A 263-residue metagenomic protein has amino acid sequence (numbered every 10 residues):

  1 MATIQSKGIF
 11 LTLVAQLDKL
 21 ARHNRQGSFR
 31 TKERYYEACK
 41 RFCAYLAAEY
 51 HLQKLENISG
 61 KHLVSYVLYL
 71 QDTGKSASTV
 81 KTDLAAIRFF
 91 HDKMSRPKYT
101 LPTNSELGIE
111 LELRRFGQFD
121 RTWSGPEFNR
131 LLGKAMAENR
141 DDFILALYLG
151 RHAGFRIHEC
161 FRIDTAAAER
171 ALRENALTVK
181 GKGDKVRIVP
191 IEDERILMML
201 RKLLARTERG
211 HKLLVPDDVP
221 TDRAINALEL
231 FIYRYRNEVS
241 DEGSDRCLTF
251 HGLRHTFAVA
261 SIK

Functional and structural regions predicted by a protein language model:
Q16-E33, E37-Q118: N-terminal core-binding DNA-recognition domain of tyrosine recombinases/integrases
G60, G133, R162: Phosphate-coordinating loops and pocket residues in cytosolic domains that bind phosphorylated ligands
T79, D120, E138-D142, L149 (+2 more regions): Residue-level marker of regulatory loop/turn positions in helix-turn-helix DNA-binding domains and in histidine
T82, R88, D142, R156 (+3 more regions): Short, cationic motifs built from Arg/Lys/His that form the positively charged side of catalytic pockets
L113-R130, D184-E194, E208-H211: DNA breakage-rejoining catalytic core of tyrosine-based enzymes
P126-I157: Basic, Lys/Arg- and aromatic-enriched nucleic-acid-binding interface segment
R162-M199: Conserved tyrosine-mediated DNA breakage-rejoining catalytic core shared by Y-recombinases
E192-K263: Active-site/catalytic core of tyrosine-dependent DNA strand-transfer enzymes
